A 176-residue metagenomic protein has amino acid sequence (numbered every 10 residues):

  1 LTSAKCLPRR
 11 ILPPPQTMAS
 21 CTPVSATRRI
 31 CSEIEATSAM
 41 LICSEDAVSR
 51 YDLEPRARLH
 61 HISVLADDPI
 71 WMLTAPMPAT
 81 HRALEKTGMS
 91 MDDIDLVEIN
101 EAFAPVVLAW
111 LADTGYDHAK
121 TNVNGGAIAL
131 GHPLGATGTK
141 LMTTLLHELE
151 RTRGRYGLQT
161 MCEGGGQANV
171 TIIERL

Functional and structural regions predicted by a protein language model:
T2-R10, P15-S32: Low-acidity, Ser/Thr- and Arg-rich intrinsically disordered low-complexity segments
A36-L176: Claisen-condensing/thiolase-fold acyl-transfer catalytic domains that form or cleave C-C bonds in fatty acid
